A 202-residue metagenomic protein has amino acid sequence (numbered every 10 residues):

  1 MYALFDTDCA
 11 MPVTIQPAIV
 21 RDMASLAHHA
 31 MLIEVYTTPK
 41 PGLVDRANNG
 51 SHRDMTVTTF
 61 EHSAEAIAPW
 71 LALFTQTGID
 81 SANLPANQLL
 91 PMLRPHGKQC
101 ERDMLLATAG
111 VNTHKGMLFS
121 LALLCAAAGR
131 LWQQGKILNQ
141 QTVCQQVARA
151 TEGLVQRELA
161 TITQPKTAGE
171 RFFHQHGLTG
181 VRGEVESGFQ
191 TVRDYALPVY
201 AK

Functional and structural regions predicted by a protein language model:
M1-A86, L90, A128-K202: Phosphate-rich cofactor/ligand-interacting catalytic cores and adjacent structured alpha/beta frameworks
A72-A128: Long, hydrophobic/aromatic-enriched structural stretches that serve as scaffold segments
